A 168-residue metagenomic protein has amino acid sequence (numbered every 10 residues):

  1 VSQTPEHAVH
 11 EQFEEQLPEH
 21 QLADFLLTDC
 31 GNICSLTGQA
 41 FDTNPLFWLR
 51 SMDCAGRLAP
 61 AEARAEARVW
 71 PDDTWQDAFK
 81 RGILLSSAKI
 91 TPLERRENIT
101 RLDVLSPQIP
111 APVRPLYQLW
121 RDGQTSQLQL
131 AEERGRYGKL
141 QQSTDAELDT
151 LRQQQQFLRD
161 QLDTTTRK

Functional and structural regions predicted by a protein language model:
V1-T125: N-terminal globular core domains of eukaryotic regulatory proteins
S126-K168: Long, leucine- and charge-enriched amphipathic alpha-helices that form heptad-repeat coiled-coil/leucine-zipper-like
